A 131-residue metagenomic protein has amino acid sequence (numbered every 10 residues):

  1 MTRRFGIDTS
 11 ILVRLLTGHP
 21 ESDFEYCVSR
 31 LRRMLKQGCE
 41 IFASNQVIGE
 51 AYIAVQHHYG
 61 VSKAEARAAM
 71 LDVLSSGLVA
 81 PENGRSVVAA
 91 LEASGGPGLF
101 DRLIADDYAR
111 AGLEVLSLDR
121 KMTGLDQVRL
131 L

Functional and structural regions predicted by a protein language model:
M1-A43, H58-A68: Short, well-structured N-terminal submotif of metal-dependent ribonuclease cores
T2-R4, S76, A105-L131: Acidic, PIN/NYN-like endoribonuclease modules and their adjacent C-terminal/linker elements
I7-D8, A43-S44, P97-D101, D119-R120 (+1 more regions): Histidine- and aromatic-rich ligand-binding microenvironments
I11, V47, S86, I104 (+1 more regions): Alpha-helix capping/helix-boundary segments
R14-L16, A54, L125: Residues that scaffold the ATP/ADP-binding catalytic core of kinase and kinase-like folds
H19-S22, V61, V79-E82, G96-L99: Alpha-helical structural elements of signaling/regulatory helical domains
F42-G49, R67-S94: Acidic catalytic patch
V87-V115: A mid-sequence interfacial segment
